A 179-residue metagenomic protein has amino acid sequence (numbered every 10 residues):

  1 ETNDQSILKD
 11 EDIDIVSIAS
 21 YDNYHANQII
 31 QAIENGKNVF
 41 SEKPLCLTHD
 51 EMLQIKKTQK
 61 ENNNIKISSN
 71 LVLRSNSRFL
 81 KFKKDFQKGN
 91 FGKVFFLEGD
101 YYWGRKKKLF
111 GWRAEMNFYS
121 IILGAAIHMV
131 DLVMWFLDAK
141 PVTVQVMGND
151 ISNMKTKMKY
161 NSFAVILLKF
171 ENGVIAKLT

Functional and structural regions predicted by a protein language model:
E1-T58: Beta-loop-alpha module in the N-terminal Rossmann-like domain of NAD(P)-dependent dehydrogenases, especially those
D10-E11, N62, N76: Acidic-histidine catalytic/liganding microenvironments
I18-S20, F136, F170, V174 (+1 more regions): Short, well-ordered coil/turn residues at beta-beta hairpins and beta-strand->alpha-helix junctions within
N35-K37, N62-I65, V174-I175: A short helix->loop->beta-strand "cap" motif at the edges of active sites that frequently abuts
S41, L47-T48, I67-S69, E98 (+1 more regions): Hydrophobic residues in well-ordered beta-strands that form the structural core
Q54-L73, G92-G99: Rossmann-fold dehydrogenase core element
L73-M158: Predominantly a Rossmann-like dinucleotide-binding segment in NAD(P)-dependent oxidoreductases
K159-N161, I166-N172: Active-site beta-strand termini and strand-to-loop segments that position acidic
